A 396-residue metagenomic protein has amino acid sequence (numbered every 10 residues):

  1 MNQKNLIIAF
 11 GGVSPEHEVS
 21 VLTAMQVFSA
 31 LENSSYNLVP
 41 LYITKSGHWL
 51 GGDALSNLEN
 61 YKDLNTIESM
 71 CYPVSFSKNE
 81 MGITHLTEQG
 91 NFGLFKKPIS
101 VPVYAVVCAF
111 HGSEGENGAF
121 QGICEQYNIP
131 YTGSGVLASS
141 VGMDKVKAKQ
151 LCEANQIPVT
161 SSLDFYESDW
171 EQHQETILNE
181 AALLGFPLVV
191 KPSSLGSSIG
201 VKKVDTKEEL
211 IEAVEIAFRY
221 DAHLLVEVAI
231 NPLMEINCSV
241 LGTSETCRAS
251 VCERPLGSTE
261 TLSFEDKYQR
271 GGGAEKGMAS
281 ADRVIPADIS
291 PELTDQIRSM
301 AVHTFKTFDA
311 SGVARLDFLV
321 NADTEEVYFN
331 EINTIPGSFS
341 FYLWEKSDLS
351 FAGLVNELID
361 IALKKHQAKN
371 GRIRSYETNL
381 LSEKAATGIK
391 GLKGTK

Functional and structural regions predicted by a protein language model:
M1-T132, V136-L137, V141-M143, K147 (+2 more regions): ATP-binding N-terminal substructure of ATP-dependent carboxylate-amine bond-forming enzymes
N2-K4, A9-V13, D288-K396: ATP-dependent carboxylate activation and anion-phosphoryl transfer catalytic cores that bind Mg-ATP to form
S20, V159-D164, P187-E215, E235-N237: Glycine-rich phosphate-binding loop of ATP-grasp-fold ATP-dependent ligases
L38, P130-Y131, V159, L188 (+1 more regions): Hydrophobic beta-strand scaffold residues
G112, S198, P255-S258, N333-E345: Glycine-rich phosphate/pyrophosphate-binding beta-alpha loops
M143-L163: Short, glycine-/small-residue-rich phosphate/pyrophosphate-handling segment
C152-E153, E180-V201, A222-L233: ATP-grasp fold ATP-binding core
D205-G277, A281-V284, D288, E292 (+1 more regions): Phosphate-binding site of ATP-dependent enzymes
